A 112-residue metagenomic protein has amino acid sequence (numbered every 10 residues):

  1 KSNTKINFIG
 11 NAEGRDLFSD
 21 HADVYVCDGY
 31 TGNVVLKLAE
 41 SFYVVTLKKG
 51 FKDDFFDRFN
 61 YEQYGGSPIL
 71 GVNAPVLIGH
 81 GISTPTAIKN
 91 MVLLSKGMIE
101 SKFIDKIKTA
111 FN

Functional and structural regions predicted by a protein language model:
K1-G14, D23: Glycine-rich phosphate/diphosphate-binding loop of Rossmann-like nucleotide-binding domains
L17-F18: Structural alpha-helical scaffold elements that stabilize or flank donor/cofactor-binding regions in carbohydrate
H21-F111: Glycine-rich phosphate/nucleotide-binding loop
